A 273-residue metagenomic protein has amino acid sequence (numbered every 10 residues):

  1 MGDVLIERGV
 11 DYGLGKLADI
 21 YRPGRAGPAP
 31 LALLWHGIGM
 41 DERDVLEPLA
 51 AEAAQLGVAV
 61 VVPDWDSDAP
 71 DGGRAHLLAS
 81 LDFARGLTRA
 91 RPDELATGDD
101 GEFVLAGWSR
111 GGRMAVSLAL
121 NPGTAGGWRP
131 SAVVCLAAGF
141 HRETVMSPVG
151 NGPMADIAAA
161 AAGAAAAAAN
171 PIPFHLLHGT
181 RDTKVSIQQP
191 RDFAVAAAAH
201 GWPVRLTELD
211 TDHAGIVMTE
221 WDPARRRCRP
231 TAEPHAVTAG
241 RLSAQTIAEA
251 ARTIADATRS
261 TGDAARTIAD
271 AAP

Functional and structural regions predicted by a protein language model:
M1-G27: N-terminal cap/lid segment of alpha/beta-hydrolase-fold proteins
P28-G37: Short beta-strand element of the alpha/beta-hydrolase
I38, T180-T183, T211-D212: Acidic beta-to-alpha connecting loop that harbors the catalytic carboxylate
G39-A50, W65, Q188: The serine-hydrolase catalytic nucleophile loop
Q55-P70: Conserved alpha/beta-hydrolase
D82-A159: Primarily recognizes the serine-hydrolase "nucleophile elbow" in alpha/beta-hydrolase and SGNH/GDSL folds
A138-H200: The feature captures the conserved acid-bearing segment of alpha/beta-hydrolase catalytic domains
A199-T261, A265-P273: C-terminal catalytic histidine-bearing segment of alpha/beta-hydrolase fold enzymes
